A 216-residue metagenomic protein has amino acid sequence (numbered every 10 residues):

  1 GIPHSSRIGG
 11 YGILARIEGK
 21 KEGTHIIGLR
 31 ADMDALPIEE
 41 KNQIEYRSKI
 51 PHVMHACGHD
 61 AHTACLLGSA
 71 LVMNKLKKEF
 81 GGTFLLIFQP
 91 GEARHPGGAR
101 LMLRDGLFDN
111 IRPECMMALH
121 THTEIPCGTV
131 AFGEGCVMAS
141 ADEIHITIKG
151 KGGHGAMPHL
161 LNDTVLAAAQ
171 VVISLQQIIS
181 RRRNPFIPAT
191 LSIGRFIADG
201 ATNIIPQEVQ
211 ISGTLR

Functional and structural regions predicted by a protein language model:
G1-H55, A64-L67, L71-F80: Acidic/His- and Gly-rich active-site-bordering loop/insert found across diverse amide/peptide-bond hydrolases
I8-G12, P188, P206-E208: Short Gly/Ser/Thr- and Asp/Glu-enriched loop/turn motifs at secondary-structure junctions
Y11-I13, D142-I144, V209-I211: Short beta-strand micro-motifs in enzyme catalytic cores
I26-G28, L85, H145, Q210-S212: Residues embedded in well-ordered beta-strands
A35-I38, N42-M54, A61, M73 (+1 more regions): Histidine/acidic-residue-rich, glycine-tolerant segments that coordinate divalent metal ions
T202-R216: A conserved active-site cap/scaffold subdomain adjacent to cofactor or substrate pockets
